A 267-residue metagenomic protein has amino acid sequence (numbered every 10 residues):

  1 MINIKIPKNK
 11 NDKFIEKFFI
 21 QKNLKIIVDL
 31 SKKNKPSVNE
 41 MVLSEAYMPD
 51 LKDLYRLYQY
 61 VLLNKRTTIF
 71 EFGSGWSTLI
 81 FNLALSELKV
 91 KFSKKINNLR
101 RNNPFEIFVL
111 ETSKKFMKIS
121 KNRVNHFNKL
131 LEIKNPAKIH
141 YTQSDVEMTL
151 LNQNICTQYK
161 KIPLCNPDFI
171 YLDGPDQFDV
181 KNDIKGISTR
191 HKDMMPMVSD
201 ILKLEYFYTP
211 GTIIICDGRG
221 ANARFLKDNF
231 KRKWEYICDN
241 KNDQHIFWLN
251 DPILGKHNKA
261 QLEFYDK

Functional and structural regions predicted by a protein language model:
M1-K22: N-terminal auxiliary segments of SAM/dcSAM-dependent transferases
F18-K65, L79: Class I SAM-dependent methyltransferase Rossmann-like catalytic core, especially the SAM/SAH-binding loop
R66, C165-D168: Local beta-strand N-terminus motif with an aromatic residue
R66-G75: Conserved class I S-adenosyl-L-methionine
K89, N103-F105, T209-T212: A short helix->loop->beta-strand "cap" motif at the edges of active sites that frequently abuts
F92-L99, P104-E111: Conserved SAM-binding motif I beta-strand of class I
M117-N166: S-adenosyl-L-methionine
T142, Q153, P175-K267: C-terminal substrate-binding/active-site "lid" region of AdoMet-derived donor-dependent transferases
